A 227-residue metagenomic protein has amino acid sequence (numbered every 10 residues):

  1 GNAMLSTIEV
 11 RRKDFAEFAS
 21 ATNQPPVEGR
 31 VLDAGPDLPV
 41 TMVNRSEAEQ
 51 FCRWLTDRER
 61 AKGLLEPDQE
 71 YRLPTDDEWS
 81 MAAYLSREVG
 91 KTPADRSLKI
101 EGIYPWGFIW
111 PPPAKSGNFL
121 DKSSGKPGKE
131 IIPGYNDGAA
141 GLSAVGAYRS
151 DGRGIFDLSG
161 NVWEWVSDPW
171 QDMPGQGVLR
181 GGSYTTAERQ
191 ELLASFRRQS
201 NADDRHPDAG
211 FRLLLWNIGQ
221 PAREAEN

Functional and structural regions predicted by a protein language model:
G1-V27, P39-E47, G160, N217: A short glycine-rich, aromatic-capped structural motif
N2, E70, G210: Conserved catalytic motifs of the protein kinase core domain
N2, R12, S200-A202, R223: Solvent-exposed, well-ordered amphipathic alpha-helical segments that flank/support binding or catalytic loops
M4-S6, W54, V166, R212-L214: Residues within well-ordered beta-strands of beta-sheet-rich folds
S20, Q220-N227: Short amphipathic alpha-helical segments
V27-D33: A short, aromatic/hydrophobic, helix- or strand-capping loop or linear motif that either lines the entrance/gate
A34, R45-R198, A202, P207 (+1 more regions): Functional-site microenvironments in short loops/helix caps that host divalent-cation chemistry
P207-A222: Short, structured beta-strand segments at or near domain termini in extracellular proteins/domains
